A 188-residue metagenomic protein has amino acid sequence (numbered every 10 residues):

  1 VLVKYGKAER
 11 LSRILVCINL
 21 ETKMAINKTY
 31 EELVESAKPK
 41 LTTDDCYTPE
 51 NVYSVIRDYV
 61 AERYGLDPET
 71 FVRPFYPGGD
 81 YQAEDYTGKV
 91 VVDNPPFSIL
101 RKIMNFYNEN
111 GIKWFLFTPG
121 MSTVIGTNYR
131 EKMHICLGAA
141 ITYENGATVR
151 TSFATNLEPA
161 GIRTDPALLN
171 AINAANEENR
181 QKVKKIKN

Functional and structural regions predicted by a protein language model:
V1-V92, P96-N188: Class I S-adenosyl-L-methionine-dependent methyltransferase catalytic core
